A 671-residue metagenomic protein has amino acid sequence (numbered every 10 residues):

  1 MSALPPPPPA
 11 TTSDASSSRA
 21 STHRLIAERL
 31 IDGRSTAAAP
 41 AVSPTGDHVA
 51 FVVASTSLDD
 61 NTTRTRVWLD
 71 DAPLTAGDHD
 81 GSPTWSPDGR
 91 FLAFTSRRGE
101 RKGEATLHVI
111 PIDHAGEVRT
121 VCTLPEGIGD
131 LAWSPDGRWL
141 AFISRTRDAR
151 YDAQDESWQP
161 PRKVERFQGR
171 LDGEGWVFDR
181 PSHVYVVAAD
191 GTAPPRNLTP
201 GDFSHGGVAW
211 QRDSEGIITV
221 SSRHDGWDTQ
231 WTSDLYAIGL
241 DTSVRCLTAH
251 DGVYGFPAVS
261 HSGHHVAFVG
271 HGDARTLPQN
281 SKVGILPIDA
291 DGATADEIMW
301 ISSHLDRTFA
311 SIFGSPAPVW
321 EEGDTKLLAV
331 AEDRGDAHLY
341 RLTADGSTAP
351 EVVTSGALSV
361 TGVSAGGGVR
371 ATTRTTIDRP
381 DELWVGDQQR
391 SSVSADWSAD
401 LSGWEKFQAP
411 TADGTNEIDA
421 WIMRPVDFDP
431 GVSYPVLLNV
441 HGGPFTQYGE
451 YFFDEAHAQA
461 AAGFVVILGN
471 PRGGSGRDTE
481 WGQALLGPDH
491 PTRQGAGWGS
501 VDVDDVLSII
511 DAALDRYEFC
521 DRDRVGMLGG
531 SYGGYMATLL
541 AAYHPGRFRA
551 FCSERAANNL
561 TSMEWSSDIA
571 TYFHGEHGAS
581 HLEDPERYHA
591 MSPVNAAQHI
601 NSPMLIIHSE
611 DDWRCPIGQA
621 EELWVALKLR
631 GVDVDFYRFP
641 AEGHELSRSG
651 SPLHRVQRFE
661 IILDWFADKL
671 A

Functional and structural regions predicted by a protein language model:
S2-P5, A38-A41, A141-I143, R150 (+9 more regions): Non-catalytic accessory segments flanking enzyme active sites
S2-S16, R64-T65, R145-V187, T232-S233 (+3 more regions): Predominantly five- to eight-bladed beta-propeller fold
A3-T36, R66-G81, V109-G127, V187-S204 (+7 more regions): Multi-bladed beta-propeller domains
P44-T45, P87-D88, P135-D136, R212-D213 (+3 more regions): Residue-level detector of Asp-centered blade-edge/turn motifs that repeat once per structural unit in beta-propeller
V49, G89-L92, G137-L140, G216-I218 (+3 more regions): Hydrophobic beta-strand positions that form the internal "hydrophobic ladder" of WD40/Gbeta-like beta-propeller blades
D59-R64, G99-A105, G175-P181, G226-S233 (+3 more regions): Short, solvent-exposed loop/turn segments at conserved positions within beta-propeller repeat blades
V393-D523, G530, M563-E564: Cap/lid segment of the alpha/beta-hydrolase catalytic domain
P471-A671: Active-site-proximal cap/loop segments of hydrolase catalytic domains
